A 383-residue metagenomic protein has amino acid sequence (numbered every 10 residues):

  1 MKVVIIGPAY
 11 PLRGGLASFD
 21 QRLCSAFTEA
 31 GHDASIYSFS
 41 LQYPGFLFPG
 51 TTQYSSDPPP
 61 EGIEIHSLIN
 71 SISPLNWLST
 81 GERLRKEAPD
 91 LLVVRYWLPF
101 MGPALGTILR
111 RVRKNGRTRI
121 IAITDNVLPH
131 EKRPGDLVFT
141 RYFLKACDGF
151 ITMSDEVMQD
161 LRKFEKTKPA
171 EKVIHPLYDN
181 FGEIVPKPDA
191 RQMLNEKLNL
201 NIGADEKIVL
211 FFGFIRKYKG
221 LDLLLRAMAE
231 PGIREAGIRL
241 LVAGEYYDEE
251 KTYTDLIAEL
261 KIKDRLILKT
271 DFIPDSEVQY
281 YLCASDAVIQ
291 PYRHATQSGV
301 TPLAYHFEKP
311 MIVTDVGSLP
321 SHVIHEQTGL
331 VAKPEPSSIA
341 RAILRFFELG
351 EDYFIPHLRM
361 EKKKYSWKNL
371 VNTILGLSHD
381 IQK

Functional and structural regions predicted by a protein language model:
G7-R13, C24-K86, V157, R162 (+2 more regions): N-terminal strand-loop element at the rim of the active site of nucleotide-sugar-dependent glycosyltransferases
F39-Y43, F212, R239-T254, D271: Glycosyltransferase donor-sugar binding loop
K145-R191: Donor nucleotide-sugar binding/catalytic pocket of nucleotide-sugar-dependent glycosyltransferases
G203-K219, L225-M228, L241: Conserved donor-binding/catalytic core segment of Leloir-type glycosyltransferases
K251-S276: Nucleotide-activated donor-binding/catalytic signature segment of Leloir-type glycosyltransferases, i.e., the conserved
Y280-T296, K309: Acidic donor-binding loop of glycosyltransferase active sites
A304-Y305, P310-V313, V323: Short hydrophobic beta-strand element within catalytic cores of glycosyltransferases and related nucleotide-activated
H325-E326, L330-S337, I343-G350: Conserved acidic donor-binding segment of nucleotide-sugar-dependent glycosyltransferases
